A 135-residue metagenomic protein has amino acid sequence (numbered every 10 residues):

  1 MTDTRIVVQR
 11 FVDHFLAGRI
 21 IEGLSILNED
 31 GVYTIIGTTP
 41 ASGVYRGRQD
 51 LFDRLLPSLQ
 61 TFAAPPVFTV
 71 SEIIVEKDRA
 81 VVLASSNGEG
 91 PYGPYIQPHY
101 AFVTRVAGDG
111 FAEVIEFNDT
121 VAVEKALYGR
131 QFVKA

Functional and structural regions predicted by a protein language model:
M1-E29, R130-A135: Short, low-complexity N-terminal intrinsically disordered segments enriched in polar/charged residues
D3, L56-A135: A beta-strand edge to alpha-helix "cap/lid" segment located at domain peripheries
V7-V8, I36, P40, E89: Residue-level detector of alpha-helix boundaries and kinks
F11, E22-L27, G31, G47 (+4 more regions): Hydrophobic pocket/interface hotspot
I21, N28-K77: A solvent-exposed, acidic/Ser-Thr-rich amphipathic alpha-helical stretch
